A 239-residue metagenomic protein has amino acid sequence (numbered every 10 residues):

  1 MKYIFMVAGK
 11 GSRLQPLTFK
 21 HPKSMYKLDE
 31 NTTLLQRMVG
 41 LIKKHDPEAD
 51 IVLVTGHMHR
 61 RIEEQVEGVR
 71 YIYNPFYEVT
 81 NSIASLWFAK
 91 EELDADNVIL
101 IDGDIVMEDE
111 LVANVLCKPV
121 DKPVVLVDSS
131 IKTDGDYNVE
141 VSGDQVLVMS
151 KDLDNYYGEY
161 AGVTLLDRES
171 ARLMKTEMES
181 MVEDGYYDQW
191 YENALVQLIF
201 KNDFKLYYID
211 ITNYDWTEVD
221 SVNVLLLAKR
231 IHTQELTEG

Functional and structural regions predicted by a protein language model:
M1-D29: Glycine-rich N-terminal loop/short-helix segment of MobA-like nucleotidyltransferase
M1-Y3, S142, Y160-G239: Conserved alpha/beta core of the MobA/IspD/sugar-nucleotide pyrophosphorylase nucleotidyltransferase superfamily
K2-F5, R13, T32-D96, D184: Conserved N-terminal catalytic core of the sugar/cofactor nucleotidyltransferase
G9, D104, S221: Active-site glycine-centered loops adjacent to acidic/histidine catalytic or metal-binding residues that shape
R13, R61-I62, E110, L173 (+2 more regions): Phosphate- and divalent-cation-binding pockets in alpha/beta enzyme and binding domains that engage nucleotide-derived
S24, D50, R70, K205-Y207: Conserved beta-strand segments of alpha/beta enzyme cores
I62-D136: Conserved beta-loop-beta/alpha segment of the NTase-like Rossmann-fold superfamily that binds/positions NTPs
E108-G185: Conserved core of the sugar-phosphate nucleotidyltransferase
